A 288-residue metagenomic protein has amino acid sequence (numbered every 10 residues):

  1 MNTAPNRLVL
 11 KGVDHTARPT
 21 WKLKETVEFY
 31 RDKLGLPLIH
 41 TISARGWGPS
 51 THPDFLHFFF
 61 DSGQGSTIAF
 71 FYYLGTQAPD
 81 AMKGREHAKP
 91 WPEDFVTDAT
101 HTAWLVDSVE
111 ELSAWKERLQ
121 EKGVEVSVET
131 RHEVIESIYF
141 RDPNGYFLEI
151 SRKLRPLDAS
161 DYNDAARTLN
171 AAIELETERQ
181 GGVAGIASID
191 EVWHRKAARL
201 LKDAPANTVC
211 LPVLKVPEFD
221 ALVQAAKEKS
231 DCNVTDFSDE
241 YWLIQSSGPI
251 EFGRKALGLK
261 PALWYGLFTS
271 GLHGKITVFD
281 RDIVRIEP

Functional and structural regions predicted by a protein language model:
M1-R7, S113-L201: Vicinal oxygen chelate
G12-W21, F59-G63, K83-R118, E136-R141: Vicinal oxygen chelate
P19-Y73: Core segments of cupin and vicinal oxygen chelate
H52-D54, H132-E136, E240: Short acidic/glycine-enriched loop/turn segments that link adjacent beta-strands
L105-V109, V209-E218: Short, surface-exposed ligand-recognition loops at beta-strand->loop->(often short) alpha-helix junctions that present
V128-R131, V234-S238: Short beta-strand
K215-K229: Short amphipathic alpha-helix segments
E240, G248-P288: Helix-rich interaction surfaces within compact, conserved domain-sized segments that mediate assembly or partner
